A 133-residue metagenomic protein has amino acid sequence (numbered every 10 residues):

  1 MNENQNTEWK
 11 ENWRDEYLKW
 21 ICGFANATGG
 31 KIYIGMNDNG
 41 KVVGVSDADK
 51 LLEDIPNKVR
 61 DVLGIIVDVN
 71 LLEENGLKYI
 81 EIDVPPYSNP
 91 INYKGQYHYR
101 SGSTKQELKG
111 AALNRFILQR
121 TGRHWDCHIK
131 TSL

Functional and structural regions predicted by a protein language model:
M1-L133: Conserved N-terminal catalytic/coupling substructures associated with nucleotide/phosphate chemistry
